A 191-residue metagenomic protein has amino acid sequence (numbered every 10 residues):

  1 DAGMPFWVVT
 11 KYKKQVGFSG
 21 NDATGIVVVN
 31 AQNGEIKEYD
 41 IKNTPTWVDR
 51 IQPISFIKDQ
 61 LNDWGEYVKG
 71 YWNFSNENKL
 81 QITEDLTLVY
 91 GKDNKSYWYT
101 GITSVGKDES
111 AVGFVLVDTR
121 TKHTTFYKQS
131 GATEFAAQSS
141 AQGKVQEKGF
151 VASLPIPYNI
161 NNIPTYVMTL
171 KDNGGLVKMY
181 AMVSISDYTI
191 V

Functional and structural regions predicted by a protein language model:
D1-V191: Soluble extracytoplasmic regions of secretory-pathway and membrane proteins
